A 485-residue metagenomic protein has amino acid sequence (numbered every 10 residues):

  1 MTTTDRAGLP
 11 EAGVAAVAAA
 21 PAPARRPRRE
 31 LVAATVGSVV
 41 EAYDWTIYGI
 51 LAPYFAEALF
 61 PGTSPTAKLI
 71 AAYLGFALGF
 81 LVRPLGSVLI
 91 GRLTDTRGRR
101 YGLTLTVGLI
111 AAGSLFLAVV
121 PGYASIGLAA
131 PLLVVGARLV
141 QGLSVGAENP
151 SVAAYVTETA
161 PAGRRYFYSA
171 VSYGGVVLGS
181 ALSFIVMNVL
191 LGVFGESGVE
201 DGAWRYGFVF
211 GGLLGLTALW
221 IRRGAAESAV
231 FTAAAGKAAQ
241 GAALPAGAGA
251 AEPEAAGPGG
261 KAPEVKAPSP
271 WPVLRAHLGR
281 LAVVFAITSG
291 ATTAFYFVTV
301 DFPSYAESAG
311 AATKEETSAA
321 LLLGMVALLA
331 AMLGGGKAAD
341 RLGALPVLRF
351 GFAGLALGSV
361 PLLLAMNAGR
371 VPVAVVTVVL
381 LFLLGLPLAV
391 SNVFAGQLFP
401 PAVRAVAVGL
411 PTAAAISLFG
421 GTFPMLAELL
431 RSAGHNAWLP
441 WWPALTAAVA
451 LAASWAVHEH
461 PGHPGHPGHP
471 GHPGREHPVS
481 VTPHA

Functional and structural regions predicted by a protein language model:
G49, H277-A327, G420-F423: Extracytoplasmic gate region of multi-pass secondary transporters
A52-L85: Extracellular/periplasmic helix-loop-helix junction of adjacent transmembrane segments in MFS-like secondary
T96-V107, R341-F352: Cytoplasmic membrane-interface "Motif A"-like loop-to-helix N-cap segments of 12-TM Major Facilitator Superfamily
G108-I126, A353-A368: C-terminal ends and interior cores of transmembrane alpha-helices in multi-pass membrane transporters/permeases
F167-L191, T412-F423: Glycine-rich segments within core transmembrane alpha-helices of 12-TM secondary carriers
A218-A225, A444-A485: Multi-pass alpha-helical transporter architecture, strongest for 12-TM Major Facilitator/SLC carriers used
P346-V390: C-terminal transmembrane helical hairpin of 12-TM major facilitator-type secondary transporters
P401-A433: A late C-terminal transmembrane helix in Major Facilitator Superfamily
